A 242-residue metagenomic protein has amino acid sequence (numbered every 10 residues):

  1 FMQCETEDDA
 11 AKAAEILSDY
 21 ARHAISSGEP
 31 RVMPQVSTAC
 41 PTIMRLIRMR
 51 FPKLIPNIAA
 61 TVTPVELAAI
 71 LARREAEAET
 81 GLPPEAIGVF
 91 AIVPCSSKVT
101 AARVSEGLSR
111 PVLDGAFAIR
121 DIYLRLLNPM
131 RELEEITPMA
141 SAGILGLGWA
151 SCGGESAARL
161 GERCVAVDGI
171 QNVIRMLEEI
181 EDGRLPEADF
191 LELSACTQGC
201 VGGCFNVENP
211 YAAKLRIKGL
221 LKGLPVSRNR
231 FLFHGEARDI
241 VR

Functional and structural regions predicted by a protein language model:
F1-R242: Iron-sulfur-associated redox domains of electron-transfer enzymes in respiratory and anaerobic energy metabolism
